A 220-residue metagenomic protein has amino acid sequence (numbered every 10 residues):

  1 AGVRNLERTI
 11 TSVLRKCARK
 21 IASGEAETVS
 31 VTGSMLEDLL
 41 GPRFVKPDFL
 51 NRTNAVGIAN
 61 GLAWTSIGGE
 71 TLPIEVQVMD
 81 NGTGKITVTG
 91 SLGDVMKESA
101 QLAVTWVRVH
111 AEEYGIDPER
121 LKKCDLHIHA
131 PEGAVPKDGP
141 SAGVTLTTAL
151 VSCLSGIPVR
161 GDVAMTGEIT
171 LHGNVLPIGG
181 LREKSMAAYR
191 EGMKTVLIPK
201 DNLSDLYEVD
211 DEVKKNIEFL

Functional and structural regions predicted by a protein language model:
A1, R19, K214-K215: Alpha-helix boundary/capping detector
A1-R15, D48, G68: The conserved phosphate-sensing helix
E7-R43, C124, I198-L206: Conserved C-terminal helix/linker of AAA+ ATPases
T28, V45-L50, N54-N60, I67-L220: Peripheral, non-AAA+ core regions of ATP-driven protein-machinery
